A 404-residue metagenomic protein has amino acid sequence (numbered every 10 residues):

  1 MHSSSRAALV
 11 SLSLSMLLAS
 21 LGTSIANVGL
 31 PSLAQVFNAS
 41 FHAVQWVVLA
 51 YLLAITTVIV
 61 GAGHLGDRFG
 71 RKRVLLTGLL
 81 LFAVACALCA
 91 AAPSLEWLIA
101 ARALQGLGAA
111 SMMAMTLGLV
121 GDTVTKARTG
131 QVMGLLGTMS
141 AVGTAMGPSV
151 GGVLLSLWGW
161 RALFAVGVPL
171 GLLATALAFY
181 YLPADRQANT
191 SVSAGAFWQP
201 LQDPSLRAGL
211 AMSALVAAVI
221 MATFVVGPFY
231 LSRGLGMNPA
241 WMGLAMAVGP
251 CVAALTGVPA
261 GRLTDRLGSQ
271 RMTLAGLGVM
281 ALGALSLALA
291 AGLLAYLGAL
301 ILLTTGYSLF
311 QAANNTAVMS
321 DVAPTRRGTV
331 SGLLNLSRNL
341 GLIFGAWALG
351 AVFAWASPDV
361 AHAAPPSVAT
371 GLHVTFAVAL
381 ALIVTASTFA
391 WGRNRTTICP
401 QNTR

Functional and structural regions predicted by a protein language model:
M1-A184, T256-A260, T264, R271-A281 (+3 more regions): Transmembrane-helix bundle of Major Facilitator Superfamily
S5-V28, F41, V47, L80 (+4 more regions): 12-transmembrane solute porter fold
T125-K126, R186-A188, M242, A247: Alpha-helical transmembrane bundle and helix-membrane interface signal in multi-pass integral membrane proteins
A176-S191, W391-Q401: Helix-loop junctions on the cytosolic side of multi-pass membrane transporters, especially the intracellular loop
